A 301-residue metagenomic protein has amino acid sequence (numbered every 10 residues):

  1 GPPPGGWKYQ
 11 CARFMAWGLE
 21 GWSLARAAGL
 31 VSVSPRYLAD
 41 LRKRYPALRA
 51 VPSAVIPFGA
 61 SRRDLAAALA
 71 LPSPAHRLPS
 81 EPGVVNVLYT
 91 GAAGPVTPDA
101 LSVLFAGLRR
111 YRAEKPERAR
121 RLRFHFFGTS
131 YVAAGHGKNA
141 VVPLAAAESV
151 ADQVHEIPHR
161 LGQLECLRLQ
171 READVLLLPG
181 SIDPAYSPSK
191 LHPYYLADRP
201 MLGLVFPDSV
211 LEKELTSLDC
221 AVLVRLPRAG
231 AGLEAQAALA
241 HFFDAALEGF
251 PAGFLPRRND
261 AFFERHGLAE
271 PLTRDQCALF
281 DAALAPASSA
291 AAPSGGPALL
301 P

Functional and structural regions predicted by a protein language model:
Q10-L30: Membrane-proximal helix-turn-helix segments that form the acceptor-binding/catalytic region of lipid-linked
W22-A25, P143, L161-A173, L196: Short acidic alpha-helix that forms the nucleotide-activated donor recognition element in Leloir-type transferases
A28, Q153, R168-P184: Acidic donor-binding loop of glycosyltransferase active sites
R36, G59: Carbohydrate-associated surface elements
A66-N86, E114-R118, F250-P251: Nucleotide-sugar donor-binding and catalytic loop/hinge architecture of NDP-sugar-dependent glycosyltransferases
L78-P98, F105-A106, L272: Conserved donor-binding/catalytic core segment of Leloir-type glycosyltransferases
A119-R121, H125-S130, G135-E165: Nucleotide-activated donor-binding/catalytic signature segment of Leloir-type glycosyltransferases, i.e., the conserved
L226-A240, L247-A282: A charged, aromatic-enriched C-terminal amphipathic alpha-helix characteristic of glycosyltransferases across folds
